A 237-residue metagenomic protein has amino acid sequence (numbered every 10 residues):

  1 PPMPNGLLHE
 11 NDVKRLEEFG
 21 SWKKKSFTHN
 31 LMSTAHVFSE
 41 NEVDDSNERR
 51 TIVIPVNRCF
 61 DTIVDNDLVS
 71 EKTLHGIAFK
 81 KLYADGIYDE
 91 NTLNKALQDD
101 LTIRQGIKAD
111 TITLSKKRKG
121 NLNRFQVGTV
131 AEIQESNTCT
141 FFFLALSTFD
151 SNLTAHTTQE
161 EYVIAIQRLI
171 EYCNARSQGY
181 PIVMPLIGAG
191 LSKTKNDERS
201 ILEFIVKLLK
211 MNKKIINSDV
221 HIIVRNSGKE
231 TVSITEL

Functional and structural regions predicted by a protein language model:
P1-L237: Macrodomain-like recognition of ADP-ribose-binding/processing modules
